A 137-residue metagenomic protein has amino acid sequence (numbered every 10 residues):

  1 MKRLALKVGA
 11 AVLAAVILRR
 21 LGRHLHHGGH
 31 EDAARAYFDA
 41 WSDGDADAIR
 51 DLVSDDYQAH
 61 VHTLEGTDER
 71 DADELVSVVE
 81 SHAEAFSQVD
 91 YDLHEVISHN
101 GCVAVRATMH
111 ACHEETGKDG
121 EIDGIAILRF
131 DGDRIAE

Functional and structural regions predicted by a protein language model:
K2-E137: C-terminal and inter-domain tail/linker signature
